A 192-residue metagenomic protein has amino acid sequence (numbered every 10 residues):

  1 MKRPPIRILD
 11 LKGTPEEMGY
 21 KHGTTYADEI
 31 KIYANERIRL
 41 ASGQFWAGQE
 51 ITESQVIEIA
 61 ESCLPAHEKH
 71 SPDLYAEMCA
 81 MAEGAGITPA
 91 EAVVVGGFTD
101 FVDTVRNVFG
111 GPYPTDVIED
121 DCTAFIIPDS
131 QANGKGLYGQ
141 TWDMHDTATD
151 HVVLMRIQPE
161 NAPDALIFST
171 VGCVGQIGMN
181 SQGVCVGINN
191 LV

Functional and structural regions predicted by a protein language model:
M1-V192: N-terminal mature-domain region immediately after signal-peptide cleavage in secreted/organellar precursors
